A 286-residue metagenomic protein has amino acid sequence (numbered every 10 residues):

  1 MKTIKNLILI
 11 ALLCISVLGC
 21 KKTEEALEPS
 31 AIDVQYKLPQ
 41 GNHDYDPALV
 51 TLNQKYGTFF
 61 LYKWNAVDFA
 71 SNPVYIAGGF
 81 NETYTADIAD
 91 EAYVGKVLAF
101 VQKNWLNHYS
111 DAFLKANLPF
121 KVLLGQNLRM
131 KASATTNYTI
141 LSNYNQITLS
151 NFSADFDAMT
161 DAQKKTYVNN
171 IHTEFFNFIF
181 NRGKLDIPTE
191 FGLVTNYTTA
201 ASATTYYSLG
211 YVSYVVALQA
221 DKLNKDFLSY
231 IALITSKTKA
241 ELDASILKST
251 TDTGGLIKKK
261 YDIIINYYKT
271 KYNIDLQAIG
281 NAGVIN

Functional and structural regions predicted by a protein language model:
M1-I8: Bacterial N-terminal signal peptides that target proteins for export
I15-G19: C-terminal motif of bacterial Sec signal peptides marking the signal peptidase cleavage site
K21-D111, A244, T250-N286: Acidic/polar, low-complexity intrinsically disordered N-terminal segments immediately downstream of a Sec signal
D87-L98, S142, T160-N169: Solvent-exposed, acidic/flexible segments
E91-N145: Auxiliary, metal-adjacent structural segments of Zn-dependent hydrolase domains
L123, Q146-S150, S229: Structural recognition of the beta-strand scaffold that forms the well-ordered cores of secreted hydrolase catalytic
I147-T195: Active-site recognition of the HExxH zinc-binding catalytic motif
T195-N286: Metalloprotease/metallohydrolase-associated module, dominated by Zn2+-dependent proteases
